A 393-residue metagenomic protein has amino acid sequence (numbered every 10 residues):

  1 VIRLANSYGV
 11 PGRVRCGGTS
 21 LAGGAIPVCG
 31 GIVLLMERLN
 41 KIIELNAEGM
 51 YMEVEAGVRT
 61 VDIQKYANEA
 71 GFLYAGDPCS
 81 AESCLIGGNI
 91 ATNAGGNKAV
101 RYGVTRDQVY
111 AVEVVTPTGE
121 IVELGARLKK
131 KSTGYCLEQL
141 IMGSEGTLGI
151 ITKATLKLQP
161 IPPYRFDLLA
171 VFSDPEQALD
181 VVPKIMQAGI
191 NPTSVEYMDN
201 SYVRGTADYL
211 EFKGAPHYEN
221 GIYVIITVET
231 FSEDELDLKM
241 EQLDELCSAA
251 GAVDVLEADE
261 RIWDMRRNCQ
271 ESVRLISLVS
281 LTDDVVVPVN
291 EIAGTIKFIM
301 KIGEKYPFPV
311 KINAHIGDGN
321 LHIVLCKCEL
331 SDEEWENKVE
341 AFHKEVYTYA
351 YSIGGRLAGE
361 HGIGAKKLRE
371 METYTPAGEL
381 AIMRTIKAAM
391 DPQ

Functional and structural regions predicted by a protein language model:
V1-L39, H315, A350: Glycine-rich N-terminal segment of FAD-binding domains in flavoprotein oxidoreductases, spanning the beta-loop-helix
K41-E196: FAD-binding subdomain of flavoenzyme oxidoreductases
E120, L368-Q393: Activity-critical C-terminal alpha-helical subdomain
P160, V171-F172, L179-E345, Y349 (+1 more regions): C-terminal substrate-recognition/cap domain of FAD-linked oxidoreductases
Y351-I363, A388, P392: Alpha-helix capping/hinge segments and adjacent helical runs
